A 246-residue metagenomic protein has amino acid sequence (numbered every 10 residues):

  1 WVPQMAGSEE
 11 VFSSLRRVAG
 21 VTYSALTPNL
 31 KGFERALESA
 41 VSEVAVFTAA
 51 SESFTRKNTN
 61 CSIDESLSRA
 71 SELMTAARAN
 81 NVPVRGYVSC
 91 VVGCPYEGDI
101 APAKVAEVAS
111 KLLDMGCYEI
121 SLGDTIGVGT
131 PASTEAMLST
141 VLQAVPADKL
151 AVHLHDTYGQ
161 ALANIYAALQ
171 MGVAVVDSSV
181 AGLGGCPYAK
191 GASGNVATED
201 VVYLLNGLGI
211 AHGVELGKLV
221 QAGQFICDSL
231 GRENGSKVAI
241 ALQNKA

Functional and structural regions predicted by a protein language model:
W1-A246: Catalytic cores and adjacent flexible loops of soluble metabolic enzymes that perform enolate/carbanion chemistry on
